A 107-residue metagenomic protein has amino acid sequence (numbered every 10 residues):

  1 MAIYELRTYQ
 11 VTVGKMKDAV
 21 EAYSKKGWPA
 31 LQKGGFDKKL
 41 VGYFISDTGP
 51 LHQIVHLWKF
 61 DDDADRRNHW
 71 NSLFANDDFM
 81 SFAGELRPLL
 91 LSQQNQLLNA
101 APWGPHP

Functional and structural regions predicted by a protein language model:
A2, K33, D37-V55, D61 (+1 more regions): Glycine-rich beta-strand-turn "strand-cap" elements at beta-sheet edges
I3-Y9: Short glycine-/aliphatic-rich beta-strand segments at the starts of folded cytosolic domains
R7, A19, H56, R66 (+1 more regions): Hydrophobic pocket/interface hotspot
V13, K59-D65: Helix N-cap motif at beta-to-alpha junctions
K15-V41, L73-F74: Short amphipathic alpha-helical segments
V20, W70, A83: Short, flexible helix/strand-to-coil boundary loops that buttress conserved ligand/catalytic motifs in alpha/beta
D65-M80: Short cationic/low-complexity microdomains
